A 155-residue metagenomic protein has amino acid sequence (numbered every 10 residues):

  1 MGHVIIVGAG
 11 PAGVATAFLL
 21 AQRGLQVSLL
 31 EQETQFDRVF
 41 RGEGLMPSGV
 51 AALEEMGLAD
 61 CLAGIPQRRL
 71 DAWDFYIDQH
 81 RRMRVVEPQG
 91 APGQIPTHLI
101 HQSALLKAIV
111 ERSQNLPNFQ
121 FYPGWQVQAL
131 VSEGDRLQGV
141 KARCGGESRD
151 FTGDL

Functional and structural regions predicted by a protein language model:
M1-A12: Beta1/beta-strand and adjacent pyrophosphate-binding region of the FAD-binding site in flavoprotein oxidoreductases
G2, G24, G153-D154: Short, well-ordered alpha-helix to beta-strand connector turns
H3, Q26-S28, Q120: Structural signature of beta-strand start/N-cap positions in the alpha/beta core of ABC transporter nucleotide-binding
V14-A15, S48: Short alpha-helical segment within the catalytic ATP-binding CA
A21-R41: Glycine-rich FAD pyrophosphate-binding loop
T34-E54: Conserved N-terminal glycine-rich FAD pyrophosphate-binding loop of Rossmann-like flavoproteins
A51, A59-L155: Conserved N-terminal helical subregion
